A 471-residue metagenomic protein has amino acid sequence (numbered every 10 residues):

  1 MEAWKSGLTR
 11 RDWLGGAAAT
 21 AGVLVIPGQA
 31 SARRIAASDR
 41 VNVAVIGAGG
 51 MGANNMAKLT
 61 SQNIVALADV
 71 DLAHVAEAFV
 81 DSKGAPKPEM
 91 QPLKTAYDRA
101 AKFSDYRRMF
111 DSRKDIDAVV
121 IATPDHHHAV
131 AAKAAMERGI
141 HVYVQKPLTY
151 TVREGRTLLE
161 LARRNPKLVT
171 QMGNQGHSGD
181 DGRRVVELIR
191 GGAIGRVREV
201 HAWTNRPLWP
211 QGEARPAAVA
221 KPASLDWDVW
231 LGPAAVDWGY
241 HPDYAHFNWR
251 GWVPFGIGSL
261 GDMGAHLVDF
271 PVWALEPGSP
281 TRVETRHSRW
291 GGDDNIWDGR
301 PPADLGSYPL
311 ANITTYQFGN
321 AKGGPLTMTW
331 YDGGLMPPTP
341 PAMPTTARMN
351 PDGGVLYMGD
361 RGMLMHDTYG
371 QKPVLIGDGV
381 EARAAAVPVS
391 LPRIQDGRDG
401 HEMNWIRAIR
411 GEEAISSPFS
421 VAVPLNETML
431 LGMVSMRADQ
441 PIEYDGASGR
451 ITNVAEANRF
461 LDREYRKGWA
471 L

Functional and structural regions predicted by a protein language model:
E2-I140, R156-V169: N-terminal glycine-/serine-/threonine-rich beta1-alpha1-beta2 phosphate-ribose binding loop of Rossmann-like
L14, M56, A76-F79, R107-F110 (+10 more regions): Non-transmembrane alpha-helical segments in soluble domains of secreted/periplasmic/extracellular proteins
G15-A36, S307, R407-L471: C-terminal helix-rich "cap/oligomerization" subdomain common to oxidoreductases
V45, I121, V144, T151 (+2 more regions): Hydrophobic residues in well-ordered beta-strands that form the structural core
N54-L59, E77-V80, V130-A134, R153-G155 (+4 more regions): Short, solvent-exposed loop/turn and secondary-structure capping segments
F103, A122-H127, L148-Y150, G155 (+4 more regions): Short, solvent-exposed turn/loop segments enriched in Gly/Ser/Thr/Pro and often Arg
H141, T149-S224, V229: A contiguous active-site-proximal alpha/beta segment in oxidoreductase catalytic domains
A223-M403, R407, E413, E427-M433 (+1 more regions): Glycine-rich, aromatic-lined ligand/substrate-binding cores of catalytic and carbohydrate-binding domains
